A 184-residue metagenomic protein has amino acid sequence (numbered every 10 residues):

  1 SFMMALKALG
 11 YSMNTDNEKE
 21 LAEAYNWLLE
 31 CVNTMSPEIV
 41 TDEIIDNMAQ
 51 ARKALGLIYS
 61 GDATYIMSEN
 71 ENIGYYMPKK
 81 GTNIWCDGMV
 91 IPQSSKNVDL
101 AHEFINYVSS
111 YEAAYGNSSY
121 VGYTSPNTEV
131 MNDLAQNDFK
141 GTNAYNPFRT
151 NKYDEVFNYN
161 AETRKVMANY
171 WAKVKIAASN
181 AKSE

Functional and structural regions predicted by a protein language model:
S1, G61-T64, K80-N83, K96 (+1 more regions): Solvent-exposed loop/turn segments at secondary-structure junctions within structured extracellular/periplasmic domains
S1-R52: Extracytoplasmic ligand-binding site segments that recognize negatively charged/polar headgroups
M3, Y25-E30, E69-Q93: Periplasmic-binding protein-like
L6-Y11, L29-N33, A49, K53 (+4 more regions): Sec-exported extracytoplasmic/periplasmic mature domains
I44-N47, A63, A101, A114: Short, hydrophobic alpha-helical packing/hinge segments within bilobed ligand-binding/sensory domains
D46, F148-E184: Conserved C-terminal helix/tail region of periplasmic/extracytoplasmic solute-binding proteins
L55-N72: A ligand-binding cleft/hinge motif common to bilobed small-molecule-binding domains
N83, D87, P92-K152: Mature extracytoplasmic/periplasmic domains
